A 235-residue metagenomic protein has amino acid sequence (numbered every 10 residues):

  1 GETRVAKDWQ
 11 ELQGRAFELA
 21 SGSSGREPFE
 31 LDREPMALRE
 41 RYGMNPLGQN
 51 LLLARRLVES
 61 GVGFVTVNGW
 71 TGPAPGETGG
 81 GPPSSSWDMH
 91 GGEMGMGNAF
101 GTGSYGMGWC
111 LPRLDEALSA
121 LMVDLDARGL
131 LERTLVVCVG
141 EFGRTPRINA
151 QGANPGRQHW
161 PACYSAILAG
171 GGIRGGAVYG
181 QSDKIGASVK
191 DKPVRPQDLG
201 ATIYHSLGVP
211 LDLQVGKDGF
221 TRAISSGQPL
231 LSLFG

Functional and structural regions predicted by a protein language model:
G1-G235: Ligand-binding pockets and gating/stacking loops
